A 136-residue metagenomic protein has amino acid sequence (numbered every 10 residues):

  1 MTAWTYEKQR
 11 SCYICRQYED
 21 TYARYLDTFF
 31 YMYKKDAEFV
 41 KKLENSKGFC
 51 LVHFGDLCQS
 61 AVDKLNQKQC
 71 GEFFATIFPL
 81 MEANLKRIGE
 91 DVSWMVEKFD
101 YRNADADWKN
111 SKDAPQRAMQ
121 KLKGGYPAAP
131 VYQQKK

Functional and structural regions predicted by a protein language model:
M1-K136: Intrinsically disordered, low-complexity regulatory regions of eukaryotic proteins
